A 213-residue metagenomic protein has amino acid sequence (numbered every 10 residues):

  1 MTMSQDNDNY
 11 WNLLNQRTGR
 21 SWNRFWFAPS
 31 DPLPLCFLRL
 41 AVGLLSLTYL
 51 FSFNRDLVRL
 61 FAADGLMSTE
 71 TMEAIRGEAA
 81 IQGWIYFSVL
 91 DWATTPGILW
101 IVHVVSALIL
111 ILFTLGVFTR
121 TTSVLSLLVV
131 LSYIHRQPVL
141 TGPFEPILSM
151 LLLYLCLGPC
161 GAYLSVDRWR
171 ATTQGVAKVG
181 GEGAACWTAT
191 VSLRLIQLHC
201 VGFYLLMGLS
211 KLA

Functional and structural regions predicted by a protein language model:
T2-A213: Alpha-helical membrane-anchoring segments
